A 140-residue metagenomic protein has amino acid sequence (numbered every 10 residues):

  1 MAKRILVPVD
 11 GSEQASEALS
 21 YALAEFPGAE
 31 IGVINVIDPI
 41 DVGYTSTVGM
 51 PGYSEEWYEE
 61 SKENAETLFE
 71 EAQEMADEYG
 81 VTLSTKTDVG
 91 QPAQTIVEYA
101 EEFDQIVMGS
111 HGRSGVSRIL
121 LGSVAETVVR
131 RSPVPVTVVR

Functional and structural regions predicted by a protein language model:
M1, E101-F103, R131: Alpha-helix C-terminal capping/helix-to-coil transition sites in glycosyltransferase folds
M1-L6, A18, Y99, L120 (+2 more regions): Secretory targeting signatures
K3-G49: Small/aliphatic-rich secondary-structure junction motif
G32, S84, T137: Conserved beta-strand positions in the Rossmann-like core of class I SAM-dependent methyltransferases
G52-T67: A short acidic, glycine-rich active-site loop that binds or catalyzes chemistry on phosphate/adenosine moieties
E74-I106: Structural beta-alpha unit
Q105-R140: Gly/Ser-rich helix-loop-strand patches that form or flank binding pockets for ribonucleotide-derived cofactors
